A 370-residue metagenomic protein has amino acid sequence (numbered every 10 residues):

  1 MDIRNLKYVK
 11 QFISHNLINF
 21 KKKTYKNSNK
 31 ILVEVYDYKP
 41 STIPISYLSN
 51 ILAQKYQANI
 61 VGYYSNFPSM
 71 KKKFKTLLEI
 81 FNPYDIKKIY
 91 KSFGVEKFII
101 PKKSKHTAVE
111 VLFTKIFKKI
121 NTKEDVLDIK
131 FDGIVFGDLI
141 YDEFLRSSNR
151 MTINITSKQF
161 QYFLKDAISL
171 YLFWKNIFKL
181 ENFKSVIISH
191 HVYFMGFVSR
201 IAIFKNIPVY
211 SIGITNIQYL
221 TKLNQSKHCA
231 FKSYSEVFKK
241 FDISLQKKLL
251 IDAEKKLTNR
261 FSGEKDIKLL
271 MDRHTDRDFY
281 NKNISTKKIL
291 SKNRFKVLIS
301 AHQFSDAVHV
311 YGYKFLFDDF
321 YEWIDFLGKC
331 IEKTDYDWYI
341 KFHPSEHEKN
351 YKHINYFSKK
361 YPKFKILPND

Functional and structural regions predicted by a protein language model:
M1-K30, I51, K55-I168, I214-R277: Conserved N-terminal ligand/cofactor-binding loop architecture of enzyme catalytic domains
E34-Y38, Y63-F67, I188-V192, A301-Q303 (+1 more regions): Structural motif
V35-I45, D306-G312: A short, glycine/small-residue-rich beta-strand->loop->alpha-helix junction that serves as a flexible
K39-G62, F317-I331: Histidine-anchored nucleotide/phosphate-binding helix
N59-I60, I207-Y210, N216, W338 (+1 more regions): Hydrophobic beta-strand scaffold residues
L170-N224: Conserved nucleotide-sugar donor-interacting segment of glycosyltransferase catalytic cores, predominantly GT-B
S262-K360, I366: Conserved catalytic-core segment of nucleotide-activated headgroup transferases in glycan assembly
N369-D370: Conserved active-site histidine-acidic residue motif and adjacent donor-binding/catalytic loop of glycosyltransferases
